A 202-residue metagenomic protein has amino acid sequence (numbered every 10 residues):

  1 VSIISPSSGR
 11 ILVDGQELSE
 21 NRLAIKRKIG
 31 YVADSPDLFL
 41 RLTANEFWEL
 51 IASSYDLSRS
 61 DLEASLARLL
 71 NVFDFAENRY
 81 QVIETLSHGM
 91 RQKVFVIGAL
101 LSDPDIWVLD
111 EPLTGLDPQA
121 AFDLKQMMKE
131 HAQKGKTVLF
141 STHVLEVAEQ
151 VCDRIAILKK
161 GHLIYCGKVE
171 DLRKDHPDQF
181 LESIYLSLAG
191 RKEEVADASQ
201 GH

Functional and structural regions predicted by a protein language model:
G9-E20, A24-I25: Conserved ABC transporter NBD signature motif
E49, S53, S60-N78: Conserved ABC ATPase "signature" region
V82-G89: Conserved ABC ATPase signature
W107-E111: Catalytic Walker B motif of ABC-type/P-loop ATPase nucleotide-binding domains
A148-Q150: A short, surface-exposed alpha-helical micro-motif characterized by mixed small hydrophobic and charged/polar residues
C166-G167: ABC ATPase "signature
